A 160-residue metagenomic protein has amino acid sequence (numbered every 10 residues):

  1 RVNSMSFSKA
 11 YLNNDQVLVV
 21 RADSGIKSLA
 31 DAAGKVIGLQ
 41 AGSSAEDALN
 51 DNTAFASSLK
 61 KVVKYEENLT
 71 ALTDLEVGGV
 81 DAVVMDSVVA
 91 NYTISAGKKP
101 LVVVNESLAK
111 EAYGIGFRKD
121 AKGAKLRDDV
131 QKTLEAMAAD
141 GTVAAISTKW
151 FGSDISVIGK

Functional and structural regions predicted by a protein language model:
R1-D31: Acidic, polar ligand-binding/catalytic clefts
R1-S4, N50-T53, D74-E76, D81-K110: A ligand-binding cleft/hinge motif common to bilobed small-molecule-binding domains
L12-V20, S95-K132, S153-K160: Periplasmic-binding protein-like
N14, A22, Q40-S43, N68 (+2 more regions): Beta->alpha turn/N-cap motifs
S24, V62-V77, E111: Short helix-initiation/N-cap motifs at beta->coil->alpha
K35-V36, A41-S44, I115-S153: Extended ligand-binding regions for polar small-molecule ligands
G38-A56: Secondary-structure junction motif
